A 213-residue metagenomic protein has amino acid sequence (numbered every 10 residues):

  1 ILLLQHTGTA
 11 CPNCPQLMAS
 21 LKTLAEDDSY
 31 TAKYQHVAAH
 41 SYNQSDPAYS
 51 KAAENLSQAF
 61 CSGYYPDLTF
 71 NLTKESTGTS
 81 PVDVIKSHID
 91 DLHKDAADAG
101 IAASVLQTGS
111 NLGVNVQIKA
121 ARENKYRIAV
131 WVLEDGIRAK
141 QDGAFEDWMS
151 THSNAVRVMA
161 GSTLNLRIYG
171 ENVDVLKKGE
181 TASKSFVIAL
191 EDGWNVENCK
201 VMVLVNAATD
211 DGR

Functional and structural regions predicted by a protein language model:
I1-A39: Local sequence-structure signature of Cys/Sec-based thiol-disulfide redox active-site neighborhoods
Q35-R213: Short, conserved sequence motifs used for protein processing/export or organelle targeting and for catalysis
